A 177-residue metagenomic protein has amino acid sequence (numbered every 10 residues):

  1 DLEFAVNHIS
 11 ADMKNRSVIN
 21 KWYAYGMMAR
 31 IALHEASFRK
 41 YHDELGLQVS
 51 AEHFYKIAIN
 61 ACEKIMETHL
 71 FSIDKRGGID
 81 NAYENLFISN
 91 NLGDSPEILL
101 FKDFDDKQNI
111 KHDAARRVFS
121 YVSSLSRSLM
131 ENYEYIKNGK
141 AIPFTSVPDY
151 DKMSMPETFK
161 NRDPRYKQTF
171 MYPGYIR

Functional and structural regions predicted by a protein language model:
D1-A5, A58: Amphipathic alpha-helices of TPR/Sel1-like and other helical repeat/solenoid scaffolds
F4, H8, S50: Aromatic/His-enriched, Gly/Pro-containing loop or helix-boundary segments that lie immediately adjacent to catalytic
H8-V18: Flexible helix-coil transition and linker loops at the boundaries of alpha-helical arrays
V18-Y25, R30-R177: An aromatic- and glycine-enriched ligand-binding surface/loop that stacks and positions planar moieties
